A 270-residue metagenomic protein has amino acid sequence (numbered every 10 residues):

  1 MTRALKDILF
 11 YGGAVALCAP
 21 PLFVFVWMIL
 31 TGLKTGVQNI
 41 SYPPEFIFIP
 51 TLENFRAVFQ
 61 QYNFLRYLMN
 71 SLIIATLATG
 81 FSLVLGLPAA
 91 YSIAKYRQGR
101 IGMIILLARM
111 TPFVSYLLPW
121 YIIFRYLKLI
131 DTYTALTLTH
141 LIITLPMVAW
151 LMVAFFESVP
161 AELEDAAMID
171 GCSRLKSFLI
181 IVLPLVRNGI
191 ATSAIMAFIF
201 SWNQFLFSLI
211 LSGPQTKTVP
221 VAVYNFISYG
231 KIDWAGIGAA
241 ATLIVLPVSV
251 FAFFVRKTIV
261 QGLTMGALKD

Functional and structural regions predicted by a protein language model:
M1-D270: A hydrophobic, multi-pass inner-membrane permease signature
